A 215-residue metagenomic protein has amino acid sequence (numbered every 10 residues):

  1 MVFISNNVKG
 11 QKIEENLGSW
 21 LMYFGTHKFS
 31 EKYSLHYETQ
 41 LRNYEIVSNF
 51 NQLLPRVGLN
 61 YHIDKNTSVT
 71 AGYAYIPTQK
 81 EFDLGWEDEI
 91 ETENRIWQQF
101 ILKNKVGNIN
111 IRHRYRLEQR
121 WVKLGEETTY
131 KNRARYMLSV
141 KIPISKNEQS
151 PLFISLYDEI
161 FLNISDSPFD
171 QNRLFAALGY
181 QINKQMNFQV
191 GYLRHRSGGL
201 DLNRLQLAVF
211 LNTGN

Functional and structural regions predicted by a protein language model:
M1-I13, T213-N215: Bacterial Sec-dependent N-terminal signal peptides
Q11-T70: Start-of-domain marker
E15-S19, N51-L53, T92-I96, Y130-Y136 (+2 more regions): Residues that define the transmembrane beta-barrel architecture of outer-membrane proteins
H27, Y61, L102-N104, I142-I144 (+2 more regions): Residue-level signature of outer-membrane beta-barrel architecture
K32-Y37, N66-A71, G107-I111, K146-L152 (+1 more regions): Repeated loop/turn-to-beta-strand initiation elements of outer-membrane beta-barrel proteins
T39-E45, Y73-Q79, N104-V106, L117-W121 (+4 more regions): Transmembrane beta-strands of outer-membrane beta-barrel pores
F100, N203-N215: Outer-membrane beta-barrel "beta-signal"
N108-Q185: Outer-membrane beta-barrel transmembrane domain signature
